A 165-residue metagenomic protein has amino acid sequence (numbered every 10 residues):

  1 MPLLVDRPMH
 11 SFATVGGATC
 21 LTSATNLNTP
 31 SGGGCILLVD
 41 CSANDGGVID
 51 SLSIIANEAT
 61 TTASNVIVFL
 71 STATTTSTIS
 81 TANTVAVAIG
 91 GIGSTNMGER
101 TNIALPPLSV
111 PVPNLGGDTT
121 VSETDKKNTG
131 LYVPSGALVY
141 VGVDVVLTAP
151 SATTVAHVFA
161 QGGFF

Functional and structural regions predicted by a protein language model:
M1-F165: Surface-exposed, low-hydrophobicity beta-strand/loop segments enriched in small/polar/acidic residues
